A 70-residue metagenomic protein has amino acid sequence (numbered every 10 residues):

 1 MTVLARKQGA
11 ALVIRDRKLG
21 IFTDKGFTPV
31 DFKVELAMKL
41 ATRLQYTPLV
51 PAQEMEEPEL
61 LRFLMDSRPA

Functional and structural regions predicted by a protein language model:
M1-A70: Extracytoplasmic small-molecule ligand-binding "clamshell" domains of the periplasmic binding protein/Venus flytrap
